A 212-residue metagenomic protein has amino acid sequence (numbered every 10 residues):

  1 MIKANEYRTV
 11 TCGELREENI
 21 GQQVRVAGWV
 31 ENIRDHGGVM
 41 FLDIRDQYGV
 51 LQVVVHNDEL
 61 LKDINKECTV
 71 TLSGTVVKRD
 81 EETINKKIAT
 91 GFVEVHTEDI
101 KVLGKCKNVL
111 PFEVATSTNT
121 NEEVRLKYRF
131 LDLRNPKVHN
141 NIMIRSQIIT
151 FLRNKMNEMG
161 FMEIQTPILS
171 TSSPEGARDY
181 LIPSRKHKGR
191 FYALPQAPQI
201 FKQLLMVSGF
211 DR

Functional and structural regions predicted by a protein language model:
M1-R212: Class II aminoacyl-tRNA synthetase catalytic cores and aaRS-like
